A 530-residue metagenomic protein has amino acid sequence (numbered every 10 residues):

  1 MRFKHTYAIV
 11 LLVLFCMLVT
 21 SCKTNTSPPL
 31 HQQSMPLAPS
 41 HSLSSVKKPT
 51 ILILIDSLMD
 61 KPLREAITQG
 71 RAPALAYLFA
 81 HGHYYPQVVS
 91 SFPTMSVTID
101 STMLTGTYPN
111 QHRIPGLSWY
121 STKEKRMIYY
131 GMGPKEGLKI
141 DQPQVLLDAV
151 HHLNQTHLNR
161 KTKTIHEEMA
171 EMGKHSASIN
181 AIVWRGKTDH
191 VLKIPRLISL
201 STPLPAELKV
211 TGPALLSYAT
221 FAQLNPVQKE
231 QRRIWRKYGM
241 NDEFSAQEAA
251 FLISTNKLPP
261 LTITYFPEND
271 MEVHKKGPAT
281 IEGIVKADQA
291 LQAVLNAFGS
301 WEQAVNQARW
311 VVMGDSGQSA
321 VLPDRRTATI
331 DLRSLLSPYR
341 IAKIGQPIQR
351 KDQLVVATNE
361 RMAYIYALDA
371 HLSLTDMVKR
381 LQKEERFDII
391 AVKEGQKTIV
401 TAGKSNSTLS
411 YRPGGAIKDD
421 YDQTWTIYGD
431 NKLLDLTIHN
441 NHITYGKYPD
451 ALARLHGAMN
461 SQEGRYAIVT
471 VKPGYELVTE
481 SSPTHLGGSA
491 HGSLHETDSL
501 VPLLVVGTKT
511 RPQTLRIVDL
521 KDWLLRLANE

Functional and structural regions predicted by a protein language model:
R2-V10: Bacterial N-terminal signal peptides that target proteins for export
L18-S21: C-terminal motif of bacterial Sec signal peptides marking the signal peptidase cleavage site
T24-H83, T94: Active-site-proximal N-terminal segment of extracellular/periplasmic enzymes that hydrolyze or transfer
T26-P28, T107-Y108, R113-H274, G429-K432 (+2 more regions): His/Asp/Glu-rich, glycine-adjacent segments that coordinate divalent cations and/or stabilize oxyanion chemistry on
R64-W119, A177: Short, structured active-site-proximal loop/turn typified by the sulfatase FGly-forming signature C/S-X-P-X-R
K161-K163, K351-R511, K521: Active-site neighborhoods of enzymes that stabilize oxyanions during catalysis
G239-I253, P260-T262, N269-W310, A320 (+1 more regions): A long, amphipathic alpha-helix that forms part of the scaffold/cap immediately adjacent to metal-dependent active
F298, V305-N306, G314-A367: Acidic/histidine-rich catalytic neighborhood
